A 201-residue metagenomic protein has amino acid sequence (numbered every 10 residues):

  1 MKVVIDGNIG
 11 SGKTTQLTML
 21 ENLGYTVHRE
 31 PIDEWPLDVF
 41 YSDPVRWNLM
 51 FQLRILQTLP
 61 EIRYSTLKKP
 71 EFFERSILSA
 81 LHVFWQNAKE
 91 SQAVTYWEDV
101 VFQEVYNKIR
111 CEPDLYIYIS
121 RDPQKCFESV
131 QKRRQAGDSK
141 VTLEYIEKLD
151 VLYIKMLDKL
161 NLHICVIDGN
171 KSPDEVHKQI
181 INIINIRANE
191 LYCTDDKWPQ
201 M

Functional and structural regions predicted by a protein language model:
I5: Hydrophobic anchor at the beta1->P-loop junction of P-loop NTPases
N8: P-loop (Walker A) phosphate-binding loop of NTP-binding proteins
K13: Conserved lysine of the Walker
Q16, L20: Hydrophobic positions on the alpha1 helix immediately C-terminal to the Walker A/P-loop
E21-E61, S65: Conserved substrate/cofactor phosphate-moiety recognition/catalytic segment in nucleotide-dependent phosphotransferases
W47-C111: Glycine-rich phosphate-binding loop used to anchor ATP phosphates in small-molecule kinases, encompassing both
V83-L152: A glycine- and Lys/Arg-enriched "phosphate-lid" helix/loop adjacent to the NTP-binding pocket of small-molecule kinases
F127-M201: NTP-dependent small-molecule kinase module
